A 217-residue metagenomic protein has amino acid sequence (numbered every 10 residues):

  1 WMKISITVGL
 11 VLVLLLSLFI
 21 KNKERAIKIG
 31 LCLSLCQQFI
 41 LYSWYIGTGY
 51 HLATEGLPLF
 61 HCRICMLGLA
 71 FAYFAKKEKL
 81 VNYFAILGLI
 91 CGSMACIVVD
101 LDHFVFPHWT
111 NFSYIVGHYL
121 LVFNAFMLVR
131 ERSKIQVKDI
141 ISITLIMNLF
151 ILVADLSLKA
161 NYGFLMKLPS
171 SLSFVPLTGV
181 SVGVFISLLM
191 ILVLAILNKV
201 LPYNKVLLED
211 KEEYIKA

Functional and structural regions predicted by a protein language model:
W1-V8, V137-I146, L156-A195: Membrane-interface transmembrane-helix boundary segments in multi-pass integral membrane proteins
M2-T7, Y50-C62, Y83-A85: Structural signature of hydrophobic alpha-helical transmembrane segments
S5-L15, R63-F74, G117-R130, V180-K199: Hydrophobic cores of alpha-helical transmembrane segments in multi-pass inner/ER membrane proteins, independent
S17-I29, F74-N82, R130-D139: Membrane-interface helix-boundary motifs at transmembrane edges
I27-L31, G56-L59, V81-L89, N111: Cytoplasmic-side transmembrane-helix entry/capping segments in multi-pass membrane proteins
S34-W44, G88-D100, T144-L156: Aromatic-anchored segments of alpha-helical transmembrane domains
I46-E55, A75-K79, D100-N111: Membrane-interface helix caps and helix-loop-helix hairpins in membrane proteins
I97-S142: A contiguous pocket-lining binding segment that forms or flanks enzyme active sites
